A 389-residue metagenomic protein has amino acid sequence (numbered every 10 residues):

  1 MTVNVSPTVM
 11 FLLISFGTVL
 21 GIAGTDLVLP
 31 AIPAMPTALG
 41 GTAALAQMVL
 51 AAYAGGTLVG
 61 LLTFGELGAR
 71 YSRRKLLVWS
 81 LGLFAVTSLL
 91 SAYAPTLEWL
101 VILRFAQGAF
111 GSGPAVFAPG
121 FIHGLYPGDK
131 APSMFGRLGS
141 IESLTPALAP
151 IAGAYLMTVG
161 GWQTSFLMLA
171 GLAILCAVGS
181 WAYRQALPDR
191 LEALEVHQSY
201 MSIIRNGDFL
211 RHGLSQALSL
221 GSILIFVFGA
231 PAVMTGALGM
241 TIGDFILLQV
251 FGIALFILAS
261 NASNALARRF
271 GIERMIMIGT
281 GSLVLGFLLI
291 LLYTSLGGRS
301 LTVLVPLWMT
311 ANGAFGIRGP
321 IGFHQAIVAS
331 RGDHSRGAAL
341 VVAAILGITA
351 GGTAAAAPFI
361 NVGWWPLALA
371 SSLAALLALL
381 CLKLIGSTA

Functional and structural regions predicted by a protein language model:
M1-V3, Q185-G213: Juxtamembrane intracellular "pre-TM" segments in multi-pass secondary transporters
G40, S72, Y93-W99, F110 (+1 more regions): Helix-breaking motifs and short loop linkers at transmembrane-helix boundaries and internal kinks in secondary membrane
V59-L97: Conserved MFS/SLC helix-loop-helix module at the cytosolic interface between two early adjacent transmembrane helices
L83, T87-L90, E98-Q107, T302-W308: Paired small-residue
W99, G128-D129, S133-W181, L247: Helix-loop-helix hairpin linking two adjacent transmembrane segments in secondary transporters
L103-S143: Cytoplasmic helix-loop-helix junction between adjacent transmembrane helices in 12-TM secondary transporters
Q325-V362, A370-S371: A late C-terminal transmembrane helix in Major Facilitator Superfamily
